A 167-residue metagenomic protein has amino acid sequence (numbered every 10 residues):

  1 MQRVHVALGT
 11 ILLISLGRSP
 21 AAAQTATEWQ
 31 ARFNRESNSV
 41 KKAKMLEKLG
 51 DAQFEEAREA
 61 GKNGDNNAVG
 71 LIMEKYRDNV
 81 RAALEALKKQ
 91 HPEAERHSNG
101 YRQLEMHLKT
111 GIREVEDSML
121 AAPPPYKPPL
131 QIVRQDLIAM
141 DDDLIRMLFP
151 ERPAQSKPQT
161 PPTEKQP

Functional and structural regions predicted by a protein language model:
M1-L8: Bacterial N-terminal signal peptides that target proteins for export
L8, A22-A23: Intrinsic disorder/low-complexity segments
L8-T10, E36-S37: A short alpha-helix capping/helix-coil boundary motif
I14-P20: C-terminal segment of classical bacterial N-terminal signal peptides
A23-P167: Long, charged/polar, soluble alpha-helical segments
